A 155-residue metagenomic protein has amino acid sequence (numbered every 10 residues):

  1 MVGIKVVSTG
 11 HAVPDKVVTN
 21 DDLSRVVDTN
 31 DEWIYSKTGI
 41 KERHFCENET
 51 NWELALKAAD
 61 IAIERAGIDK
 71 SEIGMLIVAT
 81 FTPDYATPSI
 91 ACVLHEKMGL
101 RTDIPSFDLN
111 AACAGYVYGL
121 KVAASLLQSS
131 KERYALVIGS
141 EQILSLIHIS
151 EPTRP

Functional and structural regions predicted by a protein language model:
M1-G74, E96-M98: Conserved "HGTGT" condensation-loop signature of ketosynthase/thiolase-family condensing enzymes that catalyze
V7, A79, N110, Y134-E141: Short beta-strand segments
H11, A111, Q142, R154: Short, glycine/acidic-enriched loop or turn micro-motifs at the edges of active sites
L23, P83-V93, V137-I147: Active-site-adjacent elements of ketosynthase-type condensing enzymes
Y35-K37, K41-E53, F81-Y134: Conserved catalytic cysteine-centered active-site region of acyl-thioester-dependent Claisen-condensing enzymes
G67, K131, T153: Conserved functional loop/turn residues at catalytic and ligand-binding sites
A124, T153-R154: Catalytic Tyr-X3-Lys helix of short-chain dehydrogenase/reductase
I147-T153: Conserved small/polar residues in nucleotide/adenosyl-binding loops
